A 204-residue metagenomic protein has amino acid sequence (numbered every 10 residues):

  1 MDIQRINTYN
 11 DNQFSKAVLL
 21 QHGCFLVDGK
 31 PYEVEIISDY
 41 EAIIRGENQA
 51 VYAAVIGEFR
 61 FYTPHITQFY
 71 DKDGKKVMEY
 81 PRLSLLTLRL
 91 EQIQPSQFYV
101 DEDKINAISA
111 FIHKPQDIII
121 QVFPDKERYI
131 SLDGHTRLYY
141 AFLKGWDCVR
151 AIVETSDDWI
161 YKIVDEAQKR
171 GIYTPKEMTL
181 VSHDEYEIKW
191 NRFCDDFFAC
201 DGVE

Functional and structural regions predicted by a protein language model:
D2, N10-V18, H22-G23, K126-E204: Basic- and aromatic-enriched surface patches that contact anionic nucleotides/nucleic acids
Q4-I36, Y40-N48, Y52-L132, T136 (+2 more regions): Short alpha-helix boundary/capping and kink motifs at helix termini
